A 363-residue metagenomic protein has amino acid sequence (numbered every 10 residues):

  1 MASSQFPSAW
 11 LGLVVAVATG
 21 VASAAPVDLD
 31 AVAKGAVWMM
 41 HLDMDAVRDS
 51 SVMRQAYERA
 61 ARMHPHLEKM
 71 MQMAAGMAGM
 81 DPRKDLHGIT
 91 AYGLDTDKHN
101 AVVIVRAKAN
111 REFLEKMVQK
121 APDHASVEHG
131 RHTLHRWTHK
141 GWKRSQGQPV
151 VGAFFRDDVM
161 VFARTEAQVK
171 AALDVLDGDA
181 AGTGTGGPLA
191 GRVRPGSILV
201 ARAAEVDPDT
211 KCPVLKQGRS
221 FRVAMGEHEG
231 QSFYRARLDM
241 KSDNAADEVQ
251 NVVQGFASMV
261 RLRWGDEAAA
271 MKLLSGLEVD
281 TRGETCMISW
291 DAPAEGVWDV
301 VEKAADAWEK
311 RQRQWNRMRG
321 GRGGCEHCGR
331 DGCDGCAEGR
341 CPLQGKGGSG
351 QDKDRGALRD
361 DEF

Functional and structural regions predicted by a protein language model:
M1-F6: N-terminal secretory signal peptides that target proteins for export/translocation
S8-G20: Bacterial N-terminal signal peptides
S23-G147, T185-V214, N251-L273, D291-A292 (+2 more regions): Structural boundary/hinge residues at secondary-structure and domain interfaces
W38-M40, A101-V105, R219-V223, G230-L238 (+1 more regions): One face of beta-strands
M40, W142-L176, H228-Q231, E278-V297: A short, solvent-exposed beta-edge/loop patch
D123-E128, V151-F155, G276-T281, C333-D334: Short, exposed beta-strand/loop patches in secreted or surface proteins that constitute
K216-R282: Intrinsically disordered, low-complexity segments enriched in Gly and acidic/Ser/Thr residues that form flexible
G324-Q344: Secreted, short cysteine-rich peptides and small extracellular cysteine-rich domains stabilized by multiple disulfide
